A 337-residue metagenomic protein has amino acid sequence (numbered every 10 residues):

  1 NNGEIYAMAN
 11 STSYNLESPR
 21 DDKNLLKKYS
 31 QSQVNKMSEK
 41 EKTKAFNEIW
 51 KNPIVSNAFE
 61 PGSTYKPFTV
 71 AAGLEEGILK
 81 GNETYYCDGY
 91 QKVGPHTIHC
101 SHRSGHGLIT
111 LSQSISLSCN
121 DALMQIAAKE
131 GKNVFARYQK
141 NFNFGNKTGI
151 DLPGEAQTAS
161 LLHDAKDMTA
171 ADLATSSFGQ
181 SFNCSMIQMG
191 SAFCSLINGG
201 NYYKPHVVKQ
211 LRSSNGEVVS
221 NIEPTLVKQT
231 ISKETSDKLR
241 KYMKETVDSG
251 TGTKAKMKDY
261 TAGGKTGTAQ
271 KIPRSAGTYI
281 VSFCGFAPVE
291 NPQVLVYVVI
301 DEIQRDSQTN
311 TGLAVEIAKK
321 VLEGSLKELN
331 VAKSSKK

Functional and structural regions predicted by a protein language model:
N1-T64, F68-I300, N310, V331 (+1 more regions): Beta-lactam-recognizing serine transpeptidase/beta-lactamase-like catalytic domain environment
I231, D306-I317: Short alpha-helix boundary/capping segments
E302-Q304: Short beta-strand-to-loop transition segments that serve as allosteric relay/switch motifs in sensory/regulatory domains
K327: Glycine-rich loop/hinge motif
